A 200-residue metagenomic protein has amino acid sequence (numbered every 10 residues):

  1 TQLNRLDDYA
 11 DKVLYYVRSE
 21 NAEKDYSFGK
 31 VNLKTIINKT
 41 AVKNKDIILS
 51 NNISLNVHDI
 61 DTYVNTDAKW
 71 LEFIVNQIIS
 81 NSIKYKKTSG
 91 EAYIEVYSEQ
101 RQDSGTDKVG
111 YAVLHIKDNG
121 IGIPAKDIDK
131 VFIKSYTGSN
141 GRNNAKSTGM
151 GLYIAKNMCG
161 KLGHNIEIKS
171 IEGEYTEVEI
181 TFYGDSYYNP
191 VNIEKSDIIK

Functional and structural regions predicted by a protein language model:
T1-L6: Short alpha-helical segment of the dimerization/phosphotransfer core of two-component systems
N21-Y26, D59, Y63-T66: Conserved micro-motifs of the catalytic ATP-binding
S82-K86: Short helix-loop "hinge" at the ATP-lid/N-box region of the Bergerat-fold HATPase_c
E91-V109: Short beta-strand/loop element within the Bergerat-fold HATPase_c
D118: Acidic ATP/Mg2+-coordinating residue in the GHKL
I123-S135, K195: Short conserved segment of the HATPase_c
